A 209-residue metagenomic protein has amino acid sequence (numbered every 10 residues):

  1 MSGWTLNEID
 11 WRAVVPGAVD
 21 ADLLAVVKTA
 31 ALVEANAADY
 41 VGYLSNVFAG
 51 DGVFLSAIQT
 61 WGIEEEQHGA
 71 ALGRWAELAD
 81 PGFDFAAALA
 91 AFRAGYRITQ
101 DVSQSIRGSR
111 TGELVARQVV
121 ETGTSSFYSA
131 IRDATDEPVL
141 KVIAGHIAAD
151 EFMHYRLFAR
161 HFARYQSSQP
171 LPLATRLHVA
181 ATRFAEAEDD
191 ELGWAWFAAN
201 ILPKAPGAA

Functional and structural regions predicted by a protein language model:
M1-A209: Non-heme di-metal
